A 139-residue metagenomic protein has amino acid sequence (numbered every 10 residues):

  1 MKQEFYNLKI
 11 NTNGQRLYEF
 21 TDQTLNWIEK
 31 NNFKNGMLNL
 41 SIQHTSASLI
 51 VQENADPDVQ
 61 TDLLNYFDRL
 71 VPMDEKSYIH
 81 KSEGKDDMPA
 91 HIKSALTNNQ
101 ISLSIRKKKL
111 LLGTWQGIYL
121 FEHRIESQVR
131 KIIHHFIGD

Functional and structural regions predicted by a protein language model:
M1-D139: Active-site histidine-anchored catalytic micro-motif
